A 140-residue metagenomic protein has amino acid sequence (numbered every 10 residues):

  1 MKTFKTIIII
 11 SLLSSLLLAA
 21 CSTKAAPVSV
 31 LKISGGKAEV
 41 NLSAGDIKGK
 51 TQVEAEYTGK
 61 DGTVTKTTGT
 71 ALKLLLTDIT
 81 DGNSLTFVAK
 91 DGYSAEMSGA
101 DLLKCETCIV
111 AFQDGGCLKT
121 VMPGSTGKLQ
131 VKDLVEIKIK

Functional and structural regions predicted by a protein language model:
M1-A19: Sec-dependent bacterial lipoprotein signal peptides
K5, C21-K140: N-terminal intrinsically disordered, low-complexity segments enriched in P/E/S/T
